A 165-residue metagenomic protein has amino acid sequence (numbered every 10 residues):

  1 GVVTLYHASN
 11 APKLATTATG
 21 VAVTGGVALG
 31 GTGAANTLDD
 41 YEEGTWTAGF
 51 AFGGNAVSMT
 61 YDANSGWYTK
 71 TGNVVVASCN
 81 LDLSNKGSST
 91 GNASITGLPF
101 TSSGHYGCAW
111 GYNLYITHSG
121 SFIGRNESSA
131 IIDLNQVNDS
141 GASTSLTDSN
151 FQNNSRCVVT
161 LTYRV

Functional and structural regions predicted by a protein language model:
G1-N55, S78, D82-N85: Intrinsic low-complexity, repeat-rich intrinsically disordered segments enriched in small/flexible residues
V3, P12, N64-G66, F122: Residue-level detector of beta-strand structural context in well-folded domains
T16, K70, R125-E127: Generic beta-strand structural signal
G33-T37, T45-T71, N80-S103, A142-N154: Surface-exposed ligand/attachment interfaces on beta-rich extracellular proteins
V75: Substrate-binding and catalytic surfaces of secreted/luminal carbohydrate-active proteins
L81-Q136: Terminal beta-strand-rich extracellular "head" domains that mediate receptor/glycan or other ligand binding
I131-N138, S143-T147: Glycine-anchored, exposed beta-strand/edge motif detector
N153-V165: Short, structured beta-strand segments at or near domain termini in extracellular proteins/domains
